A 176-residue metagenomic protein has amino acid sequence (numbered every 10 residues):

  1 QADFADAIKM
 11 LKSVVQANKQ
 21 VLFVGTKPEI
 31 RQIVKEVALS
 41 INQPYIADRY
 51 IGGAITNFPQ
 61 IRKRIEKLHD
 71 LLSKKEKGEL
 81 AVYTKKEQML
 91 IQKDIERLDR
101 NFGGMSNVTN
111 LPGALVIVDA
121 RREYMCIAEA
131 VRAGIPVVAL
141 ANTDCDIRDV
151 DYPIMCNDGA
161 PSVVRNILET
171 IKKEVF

Functional and structural regions predicted by a protein language model:
Q1-F176: Ribosome large-subunit tunnel/peptidyl-transferase-proximal elements
